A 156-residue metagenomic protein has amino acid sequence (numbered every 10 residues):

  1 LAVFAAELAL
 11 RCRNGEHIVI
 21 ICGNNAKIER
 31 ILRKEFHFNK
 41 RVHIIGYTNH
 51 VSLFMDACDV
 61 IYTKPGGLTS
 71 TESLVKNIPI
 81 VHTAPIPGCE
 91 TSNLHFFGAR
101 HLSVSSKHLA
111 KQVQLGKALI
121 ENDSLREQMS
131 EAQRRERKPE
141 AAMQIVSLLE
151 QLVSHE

Functional and structural regions predicted by a protein language model:
L1-A57: Donor-nucleotide binding loops and adjacent catalytic segments primarily of GT-B fold Leloir glycosyltransferases
S52, S70-K76, H95: Short alpha-helical segment that forms part of, or immediately flanks, the ligand-binding pocket in carbohydrate-active
D56-P65: Acidic donor-binding loop of glycosyltransferase active sites
C58-D59, N77-P79: A short alpha->beta transition loop at the rim of the catalytic pocket in nucleotide-sugar-dependent
K76-N77, S92-L102: Acidic, glycine-centered active-site loop in nucleotide-sugar glycosyltransferases
G98-L125: C-terminal "capping" alpha-helix adjacent to the active site of nucleotide-linked donor transferases in cell-envelope
L125-P139: A short, well-ordered alpha-helix in the C-terminal region of glycosyltransferases
K138-E156: C-terminal alpha-helical cap of glycosyltransferases
